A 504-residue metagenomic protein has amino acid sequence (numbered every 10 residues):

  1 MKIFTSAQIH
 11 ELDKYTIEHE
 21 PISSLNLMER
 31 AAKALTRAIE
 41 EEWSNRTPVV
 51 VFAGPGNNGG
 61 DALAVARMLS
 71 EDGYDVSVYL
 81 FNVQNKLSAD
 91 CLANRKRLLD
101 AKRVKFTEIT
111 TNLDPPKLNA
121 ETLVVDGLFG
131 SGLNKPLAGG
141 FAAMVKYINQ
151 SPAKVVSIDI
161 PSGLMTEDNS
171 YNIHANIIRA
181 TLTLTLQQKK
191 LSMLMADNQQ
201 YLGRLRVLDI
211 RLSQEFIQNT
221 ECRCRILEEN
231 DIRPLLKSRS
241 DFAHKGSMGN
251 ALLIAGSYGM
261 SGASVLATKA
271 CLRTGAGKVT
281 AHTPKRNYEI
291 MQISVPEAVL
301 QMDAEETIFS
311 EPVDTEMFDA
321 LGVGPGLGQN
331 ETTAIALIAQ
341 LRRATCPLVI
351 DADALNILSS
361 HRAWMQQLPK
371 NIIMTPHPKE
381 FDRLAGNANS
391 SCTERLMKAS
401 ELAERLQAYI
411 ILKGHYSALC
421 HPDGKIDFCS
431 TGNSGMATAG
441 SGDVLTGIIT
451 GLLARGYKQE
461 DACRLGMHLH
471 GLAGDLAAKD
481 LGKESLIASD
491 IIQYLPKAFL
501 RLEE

Functional and structural regions predicted by a protein language model:
M1-N82, S88, M193-L348, A352 (+2 more regions): Small-residue (G/A/S/T)-rich helix-start motifs and N-terminal tracts that mark the onset
A64-N149, E289-Q301, S310-V313: N-terminal small/polar loop signature for handling phosphorylated ligands or for N-terminal nucleophile
L87-D90, G140, A175-I178, T283 (+1 more regions): Short acidic-hydrophobic sequence patches enriched in Asp/Glu that either
N94-R95, F141-V145, A180, A334-L337 (+2 more regions): Amphipathic alpha-helical segments in well-structured domains
R103-V104, Q150-A153, R405-A408: A structural motif corresponding to the C-terminal end of an alpha-helix and its immediate exit/capping segment
N112-D114, I160-T166, L191, E306-I308 (+1 more regions): Short acidic loop-to-helix transition motifs that present clustered carboxylates
E121-L123, L128-C222: Internal gly/pro-rich beta-alpha loop/helix module that stabilizes soluble enzyme cofactors or their anionic handles
